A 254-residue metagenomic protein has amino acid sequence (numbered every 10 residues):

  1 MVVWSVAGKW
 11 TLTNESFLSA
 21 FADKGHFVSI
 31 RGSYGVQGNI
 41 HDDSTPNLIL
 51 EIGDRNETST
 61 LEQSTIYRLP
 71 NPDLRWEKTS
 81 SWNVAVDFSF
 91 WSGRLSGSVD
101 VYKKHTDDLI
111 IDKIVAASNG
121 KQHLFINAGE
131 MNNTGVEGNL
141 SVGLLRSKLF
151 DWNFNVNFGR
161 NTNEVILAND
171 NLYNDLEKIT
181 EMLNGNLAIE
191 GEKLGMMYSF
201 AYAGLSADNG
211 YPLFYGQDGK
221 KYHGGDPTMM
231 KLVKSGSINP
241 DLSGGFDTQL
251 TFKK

Functional and structural regions predicted by a protein language model:
M1, L12, Y34-G38, V101-D107 (+3 more regions): Transmembrane beta-strands of outer-membrane beta-barrel pores
M1-A7, F27, L69, T79-N83 (+4 more regions): Transmembrane beta-barrel architecture of outer-membrane proteins
V2-S5, N47-D54, K113-G120, N169-I179 (+1 more regions): Flexible, surface-exposed loop regions and adjacent strand-edge segments of Gram-negative outer-membrane beta-barrel
V6-L12, V84-F88, V99, G138-V142 (+1 more regions): Residues on the lipid-exposed face of transmembrane beta-strands in outer-membrane beta-barrel proteins
T13-E15, G25, T79, W91-G93 (+4 more regions): Outer-membrane beta-barrel channels and translocator barrels
T13-F17, S64-P70, N119-L124, N139-S141 (+3 more regions): Extracytoplasmic loops and strand-loop junctions of Gram-negative outer membrane beta-barrel proteins
L18-K78, S96, D100-M131: Solvent-exposed loop/turn elements at secondary-structure boundaries
I126, G143-I238: Conserved small-residue
